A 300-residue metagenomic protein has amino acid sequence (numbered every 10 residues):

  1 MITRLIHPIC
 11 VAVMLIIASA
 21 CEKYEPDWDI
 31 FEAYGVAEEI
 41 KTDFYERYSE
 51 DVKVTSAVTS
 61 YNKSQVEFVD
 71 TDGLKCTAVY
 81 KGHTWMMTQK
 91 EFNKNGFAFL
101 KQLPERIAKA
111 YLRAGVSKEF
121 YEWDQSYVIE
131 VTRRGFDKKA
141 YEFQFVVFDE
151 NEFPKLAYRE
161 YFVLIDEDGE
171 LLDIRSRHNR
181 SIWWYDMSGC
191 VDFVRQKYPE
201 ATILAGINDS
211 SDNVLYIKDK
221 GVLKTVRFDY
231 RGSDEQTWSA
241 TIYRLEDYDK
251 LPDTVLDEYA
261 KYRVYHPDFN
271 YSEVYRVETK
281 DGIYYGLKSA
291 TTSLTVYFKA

Functional and structural regions predicted by a protein language model:
I2-L5, A12-T42, Y48-D51: Bacterial Sec-dependent N-terminal signal peptides
L5, I9-A20, A110, T132-R134 (+1 more regions): Compositionally biased, intrinsically disordered low-complexity segments
F31-A300: First exposed extracellular module after export/assembly in secreted or surface-exposed proteins
